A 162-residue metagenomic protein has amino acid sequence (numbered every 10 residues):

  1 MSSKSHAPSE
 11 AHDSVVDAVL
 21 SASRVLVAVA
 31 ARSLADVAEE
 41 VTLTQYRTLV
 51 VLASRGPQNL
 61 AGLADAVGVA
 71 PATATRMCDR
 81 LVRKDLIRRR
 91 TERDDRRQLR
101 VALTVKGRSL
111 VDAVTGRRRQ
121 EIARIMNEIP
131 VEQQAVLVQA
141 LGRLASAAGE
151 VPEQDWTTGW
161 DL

Functional and structural regions predicted by a protein language model:
M1-E40, T158, L162: N-terminal leader segment of winged-helix/HTH proteins
P8-V15, V37, A64, A70 (+3 more regions): Residue-level recognition of alpha-helical structural elements
S21, R47-V50, S109: Pre-recognition alpha-helix immediately N-terminal to the DNA-recognition helix within helix-turn-helix or winged-helix
S21, V25, A53-R55, A66 (+5 more regions): Alpha-helical structural segments
A28-T73, K84, W156: N-terminal helix-turn-helix DNA-binding core of bacterial DNA-binding proteins
D79-G142: Charged, amphipathic alpha-helical coiled-coil/dimerization segments
A135-L162: Exposed, interaction-prone assembly regions rather than primary DNA-binding/catalytic cores
